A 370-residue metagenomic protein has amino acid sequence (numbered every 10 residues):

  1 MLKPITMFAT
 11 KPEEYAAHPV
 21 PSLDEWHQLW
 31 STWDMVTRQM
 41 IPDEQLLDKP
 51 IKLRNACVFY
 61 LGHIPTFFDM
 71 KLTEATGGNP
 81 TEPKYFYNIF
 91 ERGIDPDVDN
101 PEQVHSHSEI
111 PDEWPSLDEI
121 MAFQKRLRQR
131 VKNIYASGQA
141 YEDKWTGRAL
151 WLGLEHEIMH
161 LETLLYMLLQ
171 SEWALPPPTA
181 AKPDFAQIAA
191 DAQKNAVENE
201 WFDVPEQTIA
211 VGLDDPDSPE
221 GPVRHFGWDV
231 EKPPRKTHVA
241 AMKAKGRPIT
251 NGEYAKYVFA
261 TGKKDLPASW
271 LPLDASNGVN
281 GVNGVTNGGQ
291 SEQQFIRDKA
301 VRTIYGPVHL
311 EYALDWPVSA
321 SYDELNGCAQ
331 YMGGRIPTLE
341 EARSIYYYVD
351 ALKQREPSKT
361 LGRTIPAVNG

Functional and structural regions predicted by a protein language model:
L2-K3, D24, D43-E102, S137-A192 (+6 more regions): Short, contiguous alpha-helical
L2-L46, P50-L53, Y135: N-terminal regions that are enriched for targeting/export leaders and immediately downstream pro/stem segments
E82-Q103, E198, P205-Q207, L266-G278 (+1 more regions): Core domains of carbohydrate- and sulfate-ester-processing enzymes
V104-L117, Y141-E142, L310: Acidic/His metal-coordination segments adjacent to aromatic residues that form catalytic metal sites in metalloenzymes
S116-R128, G227-E253, T261, R297-K353: Short aromatic-cysteine micro-motif
W151, L161, M167-P177, N251-G252 (+4 more regions): Short, well-ordered surface patches within globular domains
E172-I209, D215, E220: Flexible inter-domain linker/hinge segments
N199, E206, A210-G212, P216 (+5 more regions): Hydrophobic helix-coil surface modules that form long, contiguous segments used for peptide/substrate interaction
